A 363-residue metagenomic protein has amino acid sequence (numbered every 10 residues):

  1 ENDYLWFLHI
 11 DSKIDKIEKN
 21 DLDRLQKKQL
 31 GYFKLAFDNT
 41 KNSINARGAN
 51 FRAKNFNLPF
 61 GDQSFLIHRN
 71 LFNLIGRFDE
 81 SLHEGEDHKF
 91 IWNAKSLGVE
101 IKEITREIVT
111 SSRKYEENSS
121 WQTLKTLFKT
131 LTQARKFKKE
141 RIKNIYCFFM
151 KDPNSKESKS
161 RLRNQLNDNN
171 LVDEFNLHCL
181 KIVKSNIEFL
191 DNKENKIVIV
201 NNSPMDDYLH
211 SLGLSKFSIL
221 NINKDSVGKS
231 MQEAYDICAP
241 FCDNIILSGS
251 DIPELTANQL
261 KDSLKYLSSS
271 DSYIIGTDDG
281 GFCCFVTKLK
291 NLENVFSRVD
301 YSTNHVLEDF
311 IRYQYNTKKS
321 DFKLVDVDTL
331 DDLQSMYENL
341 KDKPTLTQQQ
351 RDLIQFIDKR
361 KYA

Functional and structural regions predicted by a protein language model:
N2-K13, D243-S250: Short beta-strand-to-loop acidic/aromatic patch adjacent to the donor-nucleotide binding site
D3, K16-N42, Y266-S272: Conserved donor NDP-sugar-binding/catalytic core segment of glycosyltransferases
L8-L22, I252-S263: Acidic donor-binding/catalytic loop of UDP-sugar-dependent glycosyltransferases, especially processive GT2
L30-N42, A49-I67, Y273-G280: A recurrent flexible, glycine/aromatic-enriched loop bordering the glycosyltransferase active site that acts as
Q63-I75, F282-L292, L307: Conserved nucleotide-sugar donor-binding and metal-coordinating catalytic region shared by glycosyltransferases
E84-F90: Acidic donor-binding loop at a coil-to-helix junction in glycosyltransferase catalytic cores that engages
I104-S119, K323-L333: Active-site donor/metal-binding and catalytic loop motifs of nucleotide-sugar-dependent glycosylation enzymes
I142-R163: N-terminal nucleotide-binding beta1-loop-alpha1 segment
